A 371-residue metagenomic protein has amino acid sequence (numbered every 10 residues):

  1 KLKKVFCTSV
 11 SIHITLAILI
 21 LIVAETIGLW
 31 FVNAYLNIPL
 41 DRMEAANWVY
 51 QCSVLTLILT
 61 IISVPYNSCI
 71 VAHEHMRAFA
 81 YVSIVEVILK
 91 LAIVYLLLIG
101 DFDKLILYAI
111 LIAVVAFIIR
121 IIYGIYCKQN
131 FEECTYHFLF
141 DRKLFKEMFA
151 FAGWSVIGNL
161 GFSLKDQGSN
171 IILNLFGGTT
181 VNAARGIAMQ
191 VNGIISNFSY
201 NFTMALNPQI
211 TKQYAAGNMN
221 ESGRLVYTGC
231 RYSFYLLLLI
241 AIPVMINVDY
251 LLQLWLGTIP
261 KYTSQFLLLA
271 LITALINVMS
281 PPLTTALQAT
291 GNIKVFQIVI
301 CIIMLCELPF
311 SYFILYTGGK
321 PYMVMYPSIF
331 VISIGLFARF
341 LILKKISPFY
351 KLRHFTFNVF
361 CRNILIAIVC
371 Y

Functional and structural regions predicted by a protein language model:
K1, A72, F131-E132, A188 (+2 more regions): Helix-loop junctions and terminal segments of transmembrane helices in multi-pass membrane transport/translocation
K3-V5, L105-I110, K143-A152, I172-G193 (+2 more regions): Interfacial/gating helices of multi-pass transporter permease domains
T8-S11, I118, W154, S169-N170 (+3 more regions): Alpha-helical transmembrane segments of polytopic membrane transporters and translocases
V10-L36, L96, I121, S199 (+2 more regions): Alpha-helical transmembrane segments of multi-pass membrane transport and lipid-handling proteins
Q51, I303, H354-Y371: Transmembrane alpha-helical segments of multi-pass transport proteins
L57-S83, Y95-L96, I106, L271-I302 (+1 more regions): Membrane-interface junctions at transmembrane-helix termini in multi-pass inner-membrane proteins
E74-R77, I88-I121, G291-K294, I298-F337 (+3 more regions): Membrane-interface helix-loop junctions in multi-pass transport and translocation proteins
L105-A109, I121-Q167, A205, Q209 (+2 more regions): Interhelical loop/hinge segments that connect adjacent transmembrane helices in multipass membrane
